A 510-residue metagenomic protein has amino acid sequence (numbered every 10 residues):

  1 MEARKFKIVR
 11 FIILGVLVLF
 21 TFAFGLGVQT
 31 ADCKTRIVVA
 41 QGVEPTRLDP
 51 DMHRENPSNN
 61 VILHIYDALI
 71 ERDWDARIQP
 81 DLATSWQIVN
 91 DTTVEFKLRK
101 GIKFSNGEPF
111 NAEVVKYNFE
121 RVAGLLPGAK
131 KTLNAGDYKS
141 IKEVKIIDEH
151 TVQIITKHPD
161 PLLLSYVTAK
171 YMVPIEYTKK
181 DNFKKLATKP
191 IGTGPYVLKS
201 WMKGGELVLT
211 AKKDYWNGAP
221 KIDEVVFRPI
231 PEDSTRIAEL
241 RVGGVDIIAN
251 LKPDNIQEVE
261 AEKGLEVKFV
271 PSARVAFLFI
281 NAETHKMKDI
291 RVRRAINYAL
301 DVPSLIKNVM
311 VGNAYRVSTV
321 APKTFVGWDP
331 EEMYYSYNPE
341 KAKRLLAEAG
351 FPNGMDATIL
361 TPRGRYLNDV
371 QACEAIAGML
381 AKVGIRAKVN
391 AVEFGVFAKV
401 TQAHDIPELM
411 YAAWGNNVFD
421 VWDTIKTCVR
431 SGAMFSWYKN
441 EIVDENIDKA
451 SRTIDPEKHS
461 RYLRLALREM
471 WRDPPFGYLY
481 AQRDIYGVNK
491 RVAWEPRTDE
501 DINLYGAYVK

Functional and structural regions predicted by a protein language model:
A40-V89, E120, I191-G192: N-terminal lobe/hinge region of extracytoplasmic solute-binding protein
V43-N59, L82, E108, L162-M172 (+4 more regions): A structural "hinge/loop" feature
R77, V167-P220, E224, E232-S234 (+2 more regions): Gly/Pro-rich hinge or "lid" segments in bacterial periplasmic/extracellular proteins
T84-G128, I147, Q153, E239 (+1 more regions): Aromatic- and charge-enriched surface segment that lines or borders ligand/interaction sites
Q87, E95-K97, T132-Y177: Surface-exposed binding/hinge segments that line and control ligand-binding clefts or catalytic entry sites
M202, A299-G327, N368-A377, G395-K510: Detector for C-terminal structural segments
K213-E258, R386: Ligand-site clamp/hinge motif
Y315-E348, R363-Q371: Structural transition elements
